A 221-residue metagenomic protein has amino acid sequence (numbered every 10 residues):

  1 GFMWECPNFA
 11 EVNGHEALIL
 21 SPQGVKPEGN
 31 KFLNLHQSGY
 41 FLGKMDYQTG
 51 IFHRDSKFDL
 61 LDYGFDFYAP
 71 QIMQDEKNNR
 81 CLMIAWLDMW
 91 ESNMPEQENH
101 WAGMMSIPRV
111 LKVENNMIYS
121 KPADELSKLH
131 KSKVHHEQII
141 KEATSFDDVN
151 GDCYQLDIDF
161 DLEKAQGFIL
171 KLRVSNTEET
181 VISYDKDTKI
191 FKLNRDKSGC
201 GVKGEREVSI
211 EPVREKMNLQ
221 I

Functional and structural regions predicted by a protein language model:
G1, C6-A10, H15-E28, R80-L87: Hydrophobic core segments of beta-strands in well-ordered, beta-rich domains
G1-W4, G14, E28-N34, D59-Y63 (+1 more regions): Alpha-helix capping and helix-loop boundary segments enriched in small/acidic/polar residues
H36-D66, Q71-I221: Beta-rich accessory regions
